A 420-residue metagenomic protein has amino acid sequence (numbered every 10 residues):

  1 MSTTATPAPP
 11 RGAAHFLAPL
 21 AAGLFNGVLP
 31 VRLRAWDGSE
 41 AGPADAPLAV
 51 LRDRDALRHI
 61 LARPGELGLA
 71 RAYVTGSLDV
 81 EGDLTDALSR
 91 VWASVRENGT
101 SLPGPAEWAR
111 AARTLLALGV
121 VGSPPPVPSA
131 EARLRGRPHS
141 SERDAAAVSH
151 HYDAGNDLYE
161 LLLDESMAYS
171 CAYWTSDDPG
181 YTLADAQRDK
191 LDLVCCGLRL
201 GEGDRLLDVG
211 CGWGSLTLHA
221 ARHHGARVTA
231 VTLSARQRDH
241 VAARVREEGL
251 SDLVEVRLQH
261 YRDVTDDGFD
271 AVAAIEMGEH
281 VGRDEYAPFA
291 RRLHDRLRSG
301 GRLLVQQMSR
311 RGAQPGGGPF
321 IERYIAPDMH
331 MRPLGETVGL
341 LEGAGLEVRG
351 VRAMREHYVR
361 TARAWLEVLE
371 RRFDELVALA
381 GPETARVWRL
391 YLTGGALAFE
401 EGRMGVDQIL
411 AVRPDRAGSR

Functional and structural regions predicted by a protein language model:
M1-S176, D185-Q187, L193: Feature captures hydrophobic
E202-G210: Conserved class I S-adenosyl-L-methionine
W213-H224: Conserved SAM-binding loop of SAM-dependent methyltransferases across substrates and taxa, primarily the Class I
E248-Y261: Conserved SAM-binding strand-loop segment of SAM-dependent methyltransferases
R262-V272: A short acidic, Gly/Pro-enriched loop at the edge of an enzyme's catalytic core that lines a small-molecule cofactor
A287-S299: A short glycine-rich, Lys/Arg-flanked "PGG" loop and its adjoining helix->strand segment in the class I
G300-M308: Conserved beta-strand signature within the Rossmann-like core of class I S-adenosyl-L-methionine
M308-R420: Substrate-binding/catalytic lobe of Class I Rossmann-like enzymes that use SAM or dcSAM, i.e., the mid-to-C-terminal
